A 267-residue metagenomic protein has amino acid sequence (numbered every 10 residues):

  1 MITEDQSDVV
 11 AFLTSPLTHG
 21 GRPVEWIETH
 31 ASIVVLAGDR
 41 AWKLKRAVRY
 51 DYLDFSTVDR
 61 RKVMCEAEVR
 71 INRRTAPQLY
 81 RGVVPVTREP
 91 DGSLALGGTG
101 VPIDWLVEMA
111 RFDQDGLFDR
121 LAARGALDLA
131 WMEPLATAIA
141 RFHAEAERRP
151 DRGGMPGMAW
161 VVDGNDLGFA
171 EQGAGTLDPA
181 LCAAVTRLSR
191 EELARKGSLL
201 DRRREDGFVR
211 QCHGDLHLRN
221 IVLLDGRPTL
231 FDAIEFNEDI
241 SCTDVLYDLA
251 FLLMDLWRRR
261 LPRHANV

Functional and structural regions predicted by a protein language model:
Q6-H213, L218-V267: Conserved ATP-binding subdomain of kinase catalytic cores across diverse folds
